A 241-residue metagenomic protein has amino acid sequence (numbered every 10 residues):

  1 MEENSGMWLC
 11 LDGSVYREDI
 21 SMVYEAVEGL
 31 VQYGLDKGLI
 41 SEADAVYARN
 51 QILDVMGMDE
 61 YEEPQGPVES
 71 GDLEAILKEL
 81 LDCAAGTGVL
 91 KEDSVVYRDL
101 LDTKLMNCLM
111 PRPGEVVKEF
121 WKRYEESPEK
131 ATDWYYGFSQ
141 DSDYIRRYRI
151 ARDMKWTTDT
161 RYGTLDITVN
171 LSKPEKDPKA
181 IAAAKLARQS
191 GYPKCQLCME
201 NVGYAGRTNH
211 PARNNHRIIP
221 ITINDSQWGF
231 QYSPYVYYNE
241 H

Functional and structural regions predicted by a protein language model:
M1-E240: Active-site microenvironments that recognize anionic phosphate/pyrophosphate groups
